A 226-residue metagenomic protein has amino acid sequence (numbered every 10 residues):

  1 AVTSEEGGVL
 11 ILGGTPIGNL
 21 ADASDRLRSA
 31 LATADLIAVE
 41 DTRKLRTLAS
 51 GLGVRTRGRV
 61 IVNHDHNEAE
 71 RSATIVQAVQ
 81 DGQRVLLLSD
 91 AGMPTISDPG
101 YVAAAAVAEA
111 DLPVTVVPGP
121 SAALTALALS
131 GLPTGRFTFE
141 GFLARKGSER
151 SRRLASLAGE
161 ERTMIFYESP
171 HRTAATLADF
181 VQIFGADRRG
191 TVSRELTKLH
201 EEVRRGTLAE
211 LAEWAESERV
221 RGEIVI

Functional and structural regions predicted by a protein language model:
A1-H64: Glycine-rich, flexible N-terminal cofactor/catalytic loop recognition
A1-V2, G7, R84, T163 (+1 more regions): A contiguous loop/helix-start segment that scaffolds small-molecule binding in enzyme catalytic cores
I17-G18, D90-P94, P170-R172, K198: Short glycine-rich anion-binding loops that position phosphate/pyrophosphate groups of nucleotides and phosphorylated
L31-I37, D111-T115, T163-M164: Short active-site oxyanion
V39-E40, D98, Y167: Short beta-strand scaffold positions
I61-E70, F142-G147: Conserved helicase motor
H64, S72-S121: Glycine/small-residue-rich loop that forms an oxyanion/phosphate-binding "nest" at active or ligand-binding sites
Y101-E160: Class I SAM-dependent methyltransferase SAM-binding "motif I" and its flanking Rossmann-like core
